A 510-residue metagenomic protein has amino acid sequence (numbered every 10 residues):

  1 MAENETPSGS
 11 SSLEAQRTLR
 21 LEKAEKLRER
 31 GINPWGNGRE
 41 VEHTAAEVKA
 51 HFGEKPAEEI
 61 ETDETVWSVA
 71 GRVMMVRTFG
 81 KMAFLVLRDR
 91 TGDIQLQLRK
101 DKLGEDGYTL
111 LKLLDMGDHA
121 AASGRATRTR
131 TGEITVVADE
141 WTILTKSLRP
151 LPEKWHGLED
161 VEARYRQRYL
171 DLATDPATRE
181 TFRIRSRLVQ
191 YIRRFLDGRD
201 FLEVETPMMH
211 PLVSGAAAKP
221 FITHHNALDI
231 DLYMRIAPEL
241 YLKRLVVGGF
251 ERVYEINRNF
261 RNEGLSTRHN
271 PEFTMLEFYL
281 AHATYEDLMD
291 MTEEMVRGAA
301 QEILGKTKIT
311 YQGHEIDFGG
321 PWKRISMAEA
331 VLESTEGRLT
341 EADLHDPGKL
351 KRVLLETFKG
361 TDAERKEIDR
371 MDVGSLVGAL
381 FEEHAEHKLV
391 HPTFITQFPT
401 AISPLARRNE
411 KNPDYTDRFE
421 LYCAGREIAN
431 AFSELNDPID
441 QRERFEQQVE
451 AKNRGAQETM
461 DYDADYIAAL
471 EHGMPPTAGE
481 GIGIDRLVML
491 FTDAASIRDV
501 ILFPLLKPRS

Functional and structural regions predicted by a protein language model:
M1-S510: Class II aminoacyl-tRNA synthetase catalytic cores and aaRS-like
